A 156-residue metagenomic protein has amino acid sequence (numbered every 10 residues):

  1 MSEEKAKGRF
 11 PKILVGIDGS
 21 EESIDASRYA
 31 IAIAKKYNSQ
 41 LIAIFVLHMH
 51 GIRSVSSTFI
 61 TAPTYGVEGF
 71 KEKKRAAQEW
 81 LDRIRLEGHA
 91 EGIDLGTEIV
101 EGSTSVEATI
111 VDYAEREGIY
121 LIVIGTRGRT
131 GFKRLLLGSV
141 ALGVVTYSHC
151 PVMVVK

Functional and structural regions predicted by a protein language model:
M1-E3, Y113-K156: Gly/Ser-rich helix-loop-strand patches that form or flank binding pockets for ribonucleotide-derived cofactors
M1-G8, L86-I122: Structural beta-alpha unit
E4-T64, E87-E91: Small/aliphatic-rich secondary-structure junction motif
A30, I84, I110, V144: Aromatic/hydrophobic pocket-lining residues that form π-stacking "cages" and hydrophobic walls in ligand
S39-Q40, I93, I119, C150: Short glycine/serine/threonine/alanine-rich loop segments
I44, G96-V100, M153: General small-molecule cofactor/ligand-binding pocket signal
H50-G51, S105-E107, G131: Generic structural signal for helix capping and beta-alpha/helix-loop junctions
P63-E79: A short acidic, glycine-rich active-site loop that binds or catalyzes chemistry on phosphate/adenosine moieties
